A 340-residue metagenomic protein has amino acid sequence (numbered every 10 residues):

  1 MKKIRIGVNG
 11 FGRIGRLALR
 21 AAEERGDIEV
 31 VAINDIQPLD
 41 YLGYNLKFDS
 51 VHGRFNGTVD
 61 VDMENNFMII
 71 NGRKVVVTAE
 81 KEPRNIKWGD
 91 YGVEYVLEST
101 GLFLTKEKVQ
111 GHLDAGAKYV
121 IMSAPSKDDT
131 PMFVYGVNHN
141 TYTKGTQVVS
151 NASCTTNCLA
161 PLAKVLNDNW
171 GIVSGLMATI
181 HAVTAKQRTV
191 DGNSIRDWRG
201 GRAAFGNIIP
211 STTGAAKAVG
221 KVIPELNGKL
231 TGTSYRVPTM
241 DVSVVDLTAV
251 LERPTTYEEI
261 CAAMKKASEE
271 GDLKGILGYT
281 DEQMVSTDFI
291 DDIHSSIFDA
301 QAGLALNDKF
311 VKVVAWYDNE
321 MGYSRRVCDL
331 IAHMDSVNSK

Functional and structural regions predicted by a protein language model:
M1-G201, V327-D329, V337-N338: N-terminal Rossmann-like NAD(P) cofactor-binding subdomain of oxidoreductases, focused on the glycine-rich
N9, D40, Y91, E107 (+11 more regions): Conserved active-site and cofactor/substrate-binding residues in soluble primary-metabolism enzymes
L19, Q110, A160-N167, A178 (+8 more regions): Predominant activation on well-ordered alpha-helical scaffold segments within soluble catalytic domains
T141-T143, G200, V237-S243, A305-D308: Short, flexible turn/loop "capping" segments at secondary-structure junctions
V190-G192, L226, E270-G271: Glycine/proline-rich active-site loop of Rossmann-fold NAD(P)-dependent oxidoreductases
S194, W198-N207, T239-V250: Glycine-rich phosphate/diphosphate-binding loops and the adjacent beta-loop-alpha structural elements that coordinate
P224-S234: A structural supersecondary motif
G232, V244, T248-K340: C-terminal active-site/capping subdomain that shapes the small-molecule cofactor and substrate pocket of enzyme
